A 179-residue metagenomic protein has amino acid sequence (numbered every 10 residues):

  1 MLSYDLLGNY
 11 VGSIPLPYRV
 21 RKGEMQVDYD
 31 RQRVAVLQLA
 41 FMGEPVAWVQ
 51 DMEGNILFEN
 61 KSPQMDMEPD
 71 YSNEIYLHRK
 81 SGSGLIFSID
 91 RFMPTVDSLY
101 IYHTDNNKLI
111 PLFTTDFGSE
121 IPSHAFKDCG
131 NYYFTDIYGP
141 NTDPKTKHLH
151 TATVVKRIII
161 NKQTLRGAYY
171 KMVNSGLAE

Functional and structural regions predicted by a protein language model:
M1-L2, R31-M42, A47-W48, Y76-T95 (+3 more regions): Short beta-strand elements that form the blades of beta-propeller/WD-repeat-like and other beta-sheet-rich scaffold
L2-L7, P45-N55, T95-T104, K147-K171: Beta-propeller blade signature
L2-Q50, I56-Y71: Asp-box/WD-like beta-propeller blade repeats and closely related beta-sheet repeat scaffolds
Y18-Y29, D66-H78, G118-G130, L177-E179: Repeated scaffold domains used in trafficking and secretory/extracellular systems, primarily beta-propellers
E44-N106: Loop-centered beta-sheet repeat module
N107-G130, I159-E179: Conserved blade-ending motifs and adjacent loop-strand segments that build the rim/top face of beta-propeller domains
